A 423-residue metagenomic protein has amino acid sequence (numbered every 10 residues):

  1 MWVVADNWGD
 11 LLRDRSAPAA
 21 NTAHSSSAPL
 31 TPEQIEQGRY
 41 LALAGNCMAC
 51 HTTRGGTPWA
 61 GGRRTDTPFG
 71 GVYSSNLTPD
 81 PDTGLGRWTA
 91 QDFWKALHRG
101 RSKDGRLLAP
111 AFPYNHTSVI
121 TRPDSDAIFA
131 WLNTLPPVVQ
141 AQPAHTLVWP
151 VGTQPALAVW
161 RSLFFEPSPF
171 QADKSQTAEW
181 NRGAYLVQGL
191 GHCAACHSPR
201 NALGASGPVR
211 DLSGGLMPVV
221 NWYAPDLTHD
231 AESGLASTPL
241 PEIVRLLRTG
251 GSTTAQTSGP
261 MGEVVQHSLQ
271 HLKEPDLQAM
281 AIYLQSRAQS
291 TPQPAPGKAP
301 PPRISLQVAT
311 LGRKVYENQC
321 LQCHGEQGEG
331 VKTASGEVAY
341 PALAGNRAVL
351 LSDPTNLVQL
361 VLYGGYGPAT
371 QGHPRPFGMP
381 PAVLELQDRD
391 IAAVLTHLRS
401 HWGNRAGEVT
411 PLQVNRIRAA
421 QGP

Functional and structural regions predicted by a protein language model:
M1-T31, V72, A96, R101-S102 (+6 more regions): Post-cleavage N-terminal segment of exported redox proteins
T31-T53, T57-D66, V159-S162, Q171-N201 (+5 more regions): Sequence/structural segment immediately N-terminal to covalent heme-attachment motifs in c-type and related
Q34-Q37, T89, F93, L108 (+12 more regions): Stable alpha-helical elements in mature extracytoplasmic
Y40-T52, S75, D92-R99, P110 (+11 more regions): C-type cytochrome heme c attachment motif
A49, P58, D82-L85, K95 (+10 more regions): Short loop/beta submotifs within extracellular cysteine-rich repeat domains
T57-G70, S75, P199-T254: Active-site substrate-binding loop specific to GH73 endo-beta-N-acetylglucosaminidase modules in bacterial autolysins
Y73-R87, D92, H98-P123, A144-H145 (+5 more regions): Axial heme c-ligation environment in periplasmic c-type cytochrome domains
Q293-A309, E317, G330-Y340, G367-G372 (+1 more regions): Flexible internal linker/loop segments at domain or repeat junctions
